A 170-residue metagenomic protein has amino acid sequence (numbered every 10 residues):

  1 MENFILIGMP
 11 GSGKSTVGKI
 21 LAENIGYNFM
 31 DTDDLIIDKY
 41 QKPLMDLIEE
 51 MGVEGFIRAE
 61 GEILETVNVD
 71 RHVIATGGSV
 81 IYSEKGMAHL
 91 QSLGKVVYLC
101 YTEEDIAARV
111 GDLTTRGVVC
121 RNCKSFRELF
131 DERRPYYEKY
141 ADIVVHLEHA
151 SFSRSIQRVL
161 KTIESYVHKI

Functional and structural regions predicted by a protein language model:
L6: Hydrophobic anchor at the beta1->P-loop junction of P-loop NTPases
M9: P-loop (Walker A) phosphate-binding loop of NTP-binding proteins
S12: ATP-binding Walker
S15: Walker A/P-loop
I20, N24, R134-I170: NTP-dependent small-molecule kinase module
E23-T32: Post-Walker A helix-loop "phosphate-sensing" segment adjacent to the P-loop in P-loop NTPases
D34-V80, E84-A88: ATP-dependent small-molecule kinase phosphotransfer cores that center on conserved nucleotide phosphate-binding segments
L93-R134: A glycine- and Lys/Arg-enriched "phosphate-lid" helix/loop adjacent to the NTP-binding pocket of small-molecule kinases
